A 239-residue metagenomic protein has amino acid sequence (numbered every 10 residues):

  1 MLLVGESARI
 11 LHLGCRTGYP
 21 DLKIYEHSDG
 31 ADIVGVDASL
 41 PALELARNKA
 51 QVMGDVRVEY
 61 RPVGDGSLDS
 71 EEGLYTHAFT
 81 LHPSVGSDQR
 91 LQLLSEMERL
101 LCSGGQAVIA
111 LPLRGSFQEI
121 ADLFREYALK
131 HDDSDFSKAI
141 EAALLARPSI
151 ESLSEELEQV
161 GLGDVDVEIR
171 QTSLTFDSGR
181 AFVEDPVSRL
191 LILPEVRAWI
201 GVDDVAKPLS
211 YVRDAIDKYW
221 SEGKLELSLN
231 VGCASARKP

Functional and structural regions predicted by a protein language model:
M1-G5, E26-H27: Glycine-rich helix-loop-beta junction characteristic of Rossmann-like nucleotide cofactor-binding loops
R9-L68, Q92: Class I SAM-dependent methyltransferase SAM/SAH-binding core
L68-A78: A short acidic, Gly/Pro-enriched loop at the edge of an enzyme's catalytic core that lines a small-molecule cofactor
T76-L91, L111: A short SAM/SAH-binding and catalytic strip from SAM-dependent methyltransferases
S87-D88, L101-S103: Helix-to-beta-strand junctions that scaffold the AdoMet/dcAdoMet cofactor pocket in Class I SAM-dependent enzymes
L91, G104-D177: Conserved catalytic/acceptor-binding region of the Class I
D166-W220: C-terminal helical/coil "lid" or tail adjacent to the Rossmann-like core of SAM-dependent
P186, V231-P239: Core SAM-dependent methyltransferase catalytic element
